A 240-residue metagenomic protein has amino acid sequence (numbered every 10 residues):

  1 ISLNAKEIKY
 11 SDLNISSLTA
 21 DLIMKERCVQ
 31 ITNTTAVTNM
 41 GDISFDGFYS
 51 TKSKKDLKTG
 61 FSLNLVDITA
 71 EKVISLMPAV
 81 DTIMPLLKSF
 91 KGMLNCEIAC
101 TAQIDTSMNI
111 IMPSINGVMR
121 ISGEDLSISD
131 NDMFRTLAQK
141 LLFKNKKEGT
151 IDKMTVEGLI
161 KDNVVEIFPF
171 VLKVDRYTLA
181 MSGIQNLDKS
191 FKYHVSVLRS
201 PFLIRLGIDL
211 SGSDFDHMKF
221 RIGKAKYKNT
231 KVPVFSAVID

Functional and structural regions predicted by a protein language model:
I1-T34, T38-K153, I160, S182-D240: Membrane-proximal interfacial segments on either side of biological membranes
I160-D175, A180-S182, N186-D188: Extended serine/threonine-enriched, polar tracts that run as long, contiguous segments within proteins
